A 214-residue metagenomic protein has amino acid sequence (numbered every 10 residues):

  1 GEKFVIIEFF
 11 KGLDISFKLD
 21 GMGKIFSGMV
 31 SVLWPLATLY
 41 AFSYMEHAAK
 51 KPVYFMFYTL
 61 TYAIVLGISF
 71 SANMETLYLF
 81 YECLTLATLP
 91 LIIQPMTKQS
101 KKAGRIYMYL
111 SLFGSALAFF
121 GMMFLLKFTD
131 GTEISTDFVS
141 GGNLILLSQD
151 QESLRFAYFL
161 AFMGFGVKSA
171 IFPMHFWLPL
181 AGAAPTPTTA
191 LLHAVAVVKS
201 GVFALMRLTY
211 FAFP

Functional and structural regions predicted by a protein language model:
G1, M29-S43, T61-A63, L84-Q94 (+1 more regions): Central hydrophobic cores of alpha-helical transmembrane segments in multi-pass inner-membrane proteins across all
G1-M56, G131-S148: Transmembrane helix-loop-helix hairpins at membrane boundaries of multipass inner-membrane proteins
E8, V53, A103, F156-P214: Short helix-boundary/re-entrant hairpin motifs in multi-pass inner-membrane proteins
D14-L19, W34-A48, S153-F156, L180-T188 (+1 more regions): Short juxtamembrane and helix-loop transition motifs at transmembrane-helix boundaries in membrane proteins
G21-S31, M74-A87, E152-V167, P214: Structural signature of hydrophobic alpha-helical transmembrane segments
K24-S27, S31, F55-Y62, L112-S115 (+2 more regions): Residues within membrane-spanning alpha-helices of integral membrane proteins, especially the hydrophobic core/packing
S27-A41, Y62-S69, S115-G121, S200-R207: Helical transmembrane-bundle signal
V53-Q149: Alpha-helical multi-pass transmembrane bundles of energy-transducing inner-membrane proteins
